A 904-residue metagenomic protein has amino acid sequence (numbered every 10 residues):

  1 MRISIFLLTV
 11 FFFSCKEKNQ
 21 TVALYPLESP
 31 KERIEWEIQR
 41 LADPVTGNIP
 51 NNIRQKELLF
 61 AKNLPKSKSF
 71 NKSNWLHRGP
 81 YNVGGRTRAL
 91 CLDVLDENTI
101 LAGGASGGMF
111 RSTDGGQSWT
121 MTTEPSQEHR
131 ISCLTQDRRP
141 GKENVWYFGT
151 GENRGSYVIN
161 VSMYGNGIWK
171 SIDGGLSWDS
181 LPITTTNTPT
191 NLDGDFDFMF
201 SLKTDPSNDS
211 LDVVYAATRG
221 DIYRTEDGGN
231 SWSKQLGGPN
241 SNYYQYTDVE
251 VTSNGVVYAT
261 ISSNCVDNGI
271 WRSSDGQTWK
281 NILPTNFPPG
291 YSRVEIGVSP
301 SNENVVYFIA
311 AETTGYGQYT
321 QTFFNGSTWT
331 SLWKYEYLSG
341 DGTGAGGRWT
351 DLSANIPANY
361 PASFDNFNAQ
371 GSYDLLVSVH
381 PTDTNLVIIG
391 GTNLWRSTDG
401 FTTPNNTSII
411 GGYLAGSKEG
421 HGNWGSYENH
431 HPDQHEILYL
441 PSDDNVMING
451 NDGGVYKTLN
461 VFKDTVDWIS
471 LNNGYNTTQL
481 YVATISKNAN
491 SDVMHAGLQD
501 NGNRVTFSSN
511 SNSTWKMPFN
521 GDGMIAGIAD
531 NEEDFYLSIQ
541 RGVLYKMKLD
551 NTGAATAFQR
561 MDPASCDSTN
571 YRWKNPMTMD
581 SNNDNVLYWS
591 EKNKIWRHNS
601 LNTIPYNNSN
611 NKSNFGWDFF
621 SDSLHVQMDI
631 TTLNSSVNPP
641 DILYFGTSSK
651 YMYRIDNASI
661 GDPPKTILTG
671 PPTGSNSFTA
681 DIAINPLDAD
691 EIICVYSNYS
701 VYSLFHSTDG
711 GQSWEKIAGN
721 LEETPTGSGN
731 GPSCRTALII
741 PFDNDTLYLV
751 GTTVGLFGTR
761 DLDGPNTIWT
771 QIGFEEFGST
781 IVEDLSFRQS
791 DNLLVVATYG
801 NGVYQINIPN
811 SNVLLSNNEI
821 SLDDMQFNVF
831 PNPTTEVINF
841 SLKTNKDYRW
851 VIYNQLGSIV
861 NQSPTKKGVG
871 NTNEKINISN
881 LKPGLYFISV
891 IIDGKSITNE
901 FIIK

Functional and structural regions predicted by a protein language model:
M1-L7: Sec-dependent signal peptide recognition, specifically the positively charged N-region followed immediately by
R2, F364-N366, W424-S426, I485 (+4 more regions): Short, well-ordered helical secondary-structure segments
F6, I820-F830, T834-K904: C-terminal outer-membrane/trafficking sorting elements
F13-S14: C-terminal motif of bacterial Sec signal peptides marking the signal peptidase cleavage site
K18-S811: Beta-propeller blade termini and top-face loops
I808-D824: Low-complexity, Pro/Thr/Ser/Gly/Ala-rich linker/spacer regions in secreted, extracellular modular proteins
